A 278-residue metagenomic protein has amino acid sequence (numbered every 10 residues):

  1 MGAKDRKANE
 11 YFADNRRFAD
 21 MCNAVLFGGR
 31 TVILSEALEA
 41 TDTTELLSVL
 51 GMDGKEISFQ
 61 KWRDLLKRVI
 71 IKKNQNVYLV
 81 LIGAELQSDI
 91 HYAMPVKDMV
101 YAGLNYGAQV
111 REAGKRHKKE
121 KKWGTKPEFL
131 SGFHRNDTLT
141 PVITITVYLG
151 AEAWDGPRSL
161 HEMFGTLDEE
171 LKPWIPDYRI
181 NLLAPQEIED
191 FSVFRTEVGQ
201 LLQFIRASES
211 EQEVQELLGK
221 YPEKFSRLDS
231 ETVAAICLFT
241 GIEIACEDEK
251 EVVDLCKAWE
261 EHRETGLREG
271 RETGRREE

Functional and structural regions predicted by a protein language model:
M1-E277: Elongated, amphipathic alpha-helical interaction scaffolds
